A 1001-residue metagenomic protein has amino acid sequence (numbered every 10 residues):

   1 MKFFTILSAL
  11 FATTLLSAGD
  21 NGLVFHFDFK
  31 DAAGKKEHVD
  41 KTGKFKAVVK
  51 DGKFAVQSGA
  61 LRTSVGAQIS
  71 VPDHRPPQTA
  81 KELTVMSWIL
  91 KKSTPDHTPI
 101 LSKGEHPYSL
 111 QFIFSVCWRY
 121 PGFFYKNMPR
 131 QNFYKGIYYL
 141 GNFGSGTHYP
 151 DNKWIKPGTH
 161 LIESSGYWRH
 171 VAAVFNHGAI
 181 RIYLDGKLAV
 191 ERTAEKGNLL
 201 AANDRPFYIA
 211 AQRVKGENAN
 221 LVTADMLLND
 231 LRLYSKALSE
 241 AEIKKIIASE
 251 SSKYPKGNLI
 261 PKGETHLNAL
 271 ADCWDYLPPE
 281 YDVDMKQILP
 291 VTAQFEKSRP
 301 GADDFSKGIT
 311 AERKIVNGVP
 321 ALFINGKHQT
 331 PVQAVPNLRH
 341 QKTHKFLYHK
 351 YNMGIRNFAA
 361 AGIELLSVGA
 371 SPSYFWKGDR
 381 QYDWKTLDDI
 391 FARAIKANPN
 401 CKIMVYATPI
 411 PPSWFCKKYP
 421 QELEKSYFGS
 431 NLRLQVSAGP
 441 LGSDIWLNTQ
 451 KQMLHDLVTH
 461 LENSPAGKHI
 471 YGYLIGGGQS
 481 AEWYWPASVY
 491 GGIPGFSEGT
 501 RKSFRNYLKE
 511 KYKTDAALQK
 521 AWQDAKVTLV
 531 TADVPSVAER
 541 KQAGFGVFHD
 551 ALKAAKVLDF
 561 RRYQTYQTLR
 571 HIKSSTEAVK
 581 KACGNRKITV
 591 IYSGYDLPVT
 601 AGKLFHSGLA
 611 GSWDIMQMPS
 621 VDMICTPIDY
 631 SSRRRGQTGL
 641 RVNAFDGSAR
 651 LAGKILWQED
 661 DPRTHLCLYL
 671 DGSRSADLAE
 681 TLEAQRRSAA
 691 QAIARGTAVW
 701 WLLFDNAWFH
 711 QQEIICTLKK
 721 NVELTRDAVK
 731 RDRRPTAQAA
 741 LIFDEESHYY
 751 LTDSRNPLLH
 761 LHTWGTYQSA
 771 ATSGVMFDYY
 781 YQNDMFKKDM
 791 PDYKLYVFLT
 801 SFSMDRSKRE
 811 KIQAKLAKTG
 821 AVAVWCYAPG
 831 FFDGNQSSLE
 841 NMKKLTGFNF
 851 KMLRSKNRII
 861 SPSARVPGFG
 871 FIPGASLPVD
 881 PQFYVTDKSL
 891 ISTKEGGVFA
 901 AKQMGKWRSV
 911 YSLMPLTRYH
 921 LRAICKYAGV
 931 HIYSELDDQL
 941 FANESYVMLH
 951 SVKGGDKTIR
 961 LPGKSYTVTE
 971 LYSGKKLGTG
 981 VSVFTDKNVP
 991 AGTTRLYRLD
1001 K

Functional and structural regions predicted by a protein language model:
G19-Y276: Extracellular glycan-associated modules
F112-V116, G122-F124, P129, G318-F323 (+4 more regions): Short, surface-exposed beta-strand/loop micro-motifs that present aromatic residues
H266, C416-V621, P627-Y630, G639 (+1 more regions): Polysaccharide-binding and catalytic clefts of secreted carbohydrate-active enzymes
Y276-P279, N585, V590-G765, M852-V879 (+3 more regions): Hydrophobic targeting/anchoring helices
L277-F358, A728-R731: N-terminal carbohydrate-binding accessory modules
T330-F346, G369-W384, L432-Q452, L552-R570 (+6 more regions): The substrate-binding groove and active-site-proximal loops of carbohydrate-active enzymes, especially glycoside
Y348-S430, V458-E462, S574-C583: Aromatic-lined substrate-binding rim segments of carbohydrate-active enzymes
T681-L682, L799-K1001: A conserved amphipathic helix/loop scaffold that creates a polar/acidic microenvironment used either to coordinate
